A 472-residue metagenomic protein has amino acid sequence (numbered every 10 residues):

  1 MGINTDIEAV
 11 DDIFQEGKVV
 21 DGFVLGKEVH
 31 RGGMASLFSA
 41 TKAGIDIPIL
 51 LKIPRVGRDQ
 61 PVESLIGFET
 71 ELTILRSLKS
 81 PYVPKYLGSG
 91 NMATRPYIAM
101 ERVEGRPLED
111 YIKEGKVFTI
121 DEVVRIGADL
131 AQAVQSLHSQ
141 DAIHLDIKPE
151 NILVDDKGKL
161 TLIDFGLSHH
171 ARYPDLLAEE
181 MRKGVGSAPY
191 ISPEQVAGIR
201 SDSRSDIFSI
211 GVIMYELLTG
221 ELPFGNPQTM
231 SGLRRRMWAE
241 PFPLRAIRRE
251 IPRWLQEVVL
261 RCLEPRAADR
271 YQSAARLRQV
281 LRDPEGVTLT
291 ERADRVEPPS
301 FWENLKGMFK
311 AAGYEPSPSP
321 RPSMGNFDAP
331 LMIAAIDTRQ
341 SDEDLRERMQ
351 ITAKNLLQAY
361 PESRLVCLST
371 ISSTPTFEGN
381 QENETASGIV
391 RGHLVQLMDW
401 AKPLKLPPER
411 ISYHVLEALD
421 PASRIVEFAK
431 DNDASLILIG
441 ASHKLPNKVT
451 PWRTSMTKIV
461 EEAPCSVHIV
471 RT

Functional and structural regions predicted by a protein language model:
R55-S77: AlphaC helix of the eukaryotic protein kinase fold
S89: Activation-segment/catalytic-loop signature of the eukaryotic protein kinase fold
A93-P107: Conserved short submotifs of the Hanks-type protein kinase catalytic core that shape the nucleotide-binding pocket
I126-G127: Activation segment signature within eukaryotic-like protein kinase domains
Q132-A142: Protein kinase catalytic-loop region centered on the HRD/HxD motif
F327-N380, E462: Small/aliphatic-rich secondary-structure junction motif
I439-E462: Glycine-rich, Arg-bearing micro-motifs that act as flexible, cationic patches
